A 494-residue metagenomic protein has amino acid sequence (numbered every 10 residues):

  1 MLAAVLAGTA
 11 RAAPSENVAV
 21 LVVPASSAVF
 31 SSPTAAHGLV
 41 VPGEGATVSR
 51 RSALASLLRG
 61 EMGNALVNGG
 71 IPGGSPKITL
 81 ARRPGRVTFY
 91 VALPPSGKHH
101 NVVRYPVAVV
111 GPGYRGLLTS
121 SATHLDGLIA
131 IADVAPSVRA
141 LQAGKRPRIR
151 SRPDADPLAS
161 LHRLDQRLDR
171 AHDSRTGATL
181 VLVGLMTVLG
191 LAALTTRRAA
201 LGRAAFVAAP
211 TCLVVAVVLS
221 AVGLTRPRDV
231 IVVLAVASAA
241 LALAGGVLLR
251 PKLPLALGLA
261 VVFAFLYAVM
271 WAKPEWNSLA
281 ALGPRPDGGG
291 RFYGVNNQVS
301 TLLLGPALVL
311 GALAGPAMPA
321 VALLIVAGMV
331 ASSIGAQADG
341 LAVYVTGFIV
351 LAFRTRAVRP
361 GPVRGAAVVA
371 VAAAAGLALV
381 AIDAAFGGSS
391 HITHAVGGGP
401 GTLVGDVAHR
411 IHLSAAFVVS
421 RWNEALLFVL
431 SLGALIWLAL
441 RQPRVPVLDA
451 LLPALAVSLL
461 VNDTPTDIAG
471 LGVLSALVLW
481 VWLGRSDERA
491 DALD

Functional and structural regions predicted by a protein language model:
T9-H172: Soluble extramembrane regions of membrane proteins in the secretory/endomembrane system
P153-D154, T196-C212, R250-V262, G315-V321 (+3 more regions): Membrane-interfacial loop-to-transmembrane alpha-helix junctions, especially the N-terminal start
A159-D173, W276-T301, G398-R421: Juxtamembrane membrane-water interface segments that cap and precede transmembrane helices
R163-G283, T301-V309, L313-G315: Core alpha-helical transmembrane segments of integral membrane proteins
S174-M186, A204-P210, R226-L243, R285-P306 (+4 more regions): Alpha-helical transmembrane segments of polytopic membrane proteins
V215-I231, I325-V345, L438-V478: Membrane-water interface signatures at transmembrane helix termini and the short loops that connect adjacent helices
L255-A281, A367, A372-G399: Aromatic-rich transmembrane-lumenal/periplasmic boundary elements in polytopic membrane proteins
P362-A367, A375, L379, S390-H391 (+3 more regions): Long, compositionally biased intrinsically disordered regions
